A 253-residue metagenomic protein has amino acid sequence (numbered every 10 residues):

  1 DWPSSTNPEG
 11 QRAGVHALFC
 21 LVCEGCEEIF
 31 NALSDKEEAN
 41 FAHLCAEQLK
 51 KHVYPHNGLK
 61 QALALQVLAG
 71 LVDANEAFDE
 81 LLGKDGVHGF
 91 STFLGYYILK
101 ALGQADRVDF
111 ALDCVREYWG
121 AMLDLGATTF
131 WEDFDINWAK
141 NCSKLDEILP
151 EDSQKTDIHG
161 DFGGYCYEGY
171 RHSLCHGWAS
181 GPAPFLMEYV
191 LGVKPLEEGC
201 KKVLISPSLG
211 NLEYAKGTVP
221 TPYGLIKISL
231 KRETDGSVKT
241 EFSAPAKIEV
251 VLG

Functional and structural regions predicted by a protein language model:
D1-E47, P55-K100: The feature captures the catalytic groove of carbohydrate-active enzymes
E28-N31, Y54, G103-Q104, R116-G120 (+1 more regions): Sec-exported extracytoplasmic/periplasmic mature domains
L33-K36, V72-E76, A105-F110, A121 (+1 more regions): Secondary-structure transition/capping motifs at alpha-helix termini and the adjoining loop/turn into the next element
L44, D113-G253: Non-catalytic C-terminal accessory modules of carbohydrate-active enzymes
K51-N57, A121-L125: Secretory-pathway/luminal and periplasmic proteins that interact with or process carbohydrate-rich
A69-V72, L102-A105, F134, V190: Generic structural signal for hydrophobic core residues of well-folded globular domains
G86-L125: Repeat-solenoid scaffold signature
